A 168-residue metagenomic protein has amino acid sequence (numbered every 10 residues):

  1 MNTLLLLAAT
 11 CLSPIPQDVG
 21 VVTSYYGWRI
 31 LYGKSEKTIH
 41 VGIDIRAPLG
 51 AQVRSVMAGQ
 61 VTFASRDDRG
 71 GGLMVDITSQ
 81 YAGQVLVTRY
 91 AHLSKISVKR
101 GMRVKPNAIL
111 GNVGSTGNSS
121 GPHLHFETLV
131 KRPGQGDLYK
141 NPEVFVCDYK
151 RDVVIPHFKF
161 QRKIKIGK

Functional and structural regions predicted by a protein language model:
M1-T3: Positively charged n-region of N-terminal signal peptides that target proteins for export
L6-L73, P106, S115, S119 (+2 more regions): Surface-exposed, glycine-biased beta-strand/turn segments
Y25-G27, Q80, L93, F145: Generic beta-structure capping elements
T38-H40, S55-S97, P122-V130: Zn2+-dependent peptidoglycan hydrolase active-site motif and core
A51, Q84-L86, G134-L138: Short acidic/polar mixed-charge low-complexity motifs
S97-V98, I109, S115-P122: Short glycine/proline-centered loop/turn elements that form peptide/ligand docking sites
L129-I155: Short peripheral tails and domain-boundary helices/loops at the edges of structured domains
